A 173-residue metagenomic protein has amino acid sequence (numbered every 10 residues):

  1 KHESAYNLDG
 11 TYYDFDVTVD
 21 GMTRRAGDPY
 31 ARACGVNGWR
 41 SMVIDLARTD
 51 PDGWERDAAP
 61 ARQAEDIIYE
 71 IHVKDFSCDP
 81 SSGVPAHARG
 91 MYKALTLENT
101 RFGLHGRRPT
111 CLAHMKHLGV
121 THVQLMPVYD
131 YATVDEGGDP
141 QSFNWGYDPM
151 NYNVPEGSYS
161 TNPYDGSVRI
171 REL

Functional and structural regions predicted by a protein language model:
K1-L97: The feature marks proteins involved in alpha-glucan
F15, I71, M115, L125 (+1 more regions): Conserved, mostly hydrophobic/aromatic
T18-D20, V128-D130, G157: An acidic- and aromatic-residue-enriched active-site/binding cleft used to recognize and process polar
R62-D66, P109-T110, R171: Trp-centered recognition loops
C78, V128-G137: Short, solvent-exposed beta-strand-terminating loops
S82-F102, D135-L173: Aromatic- and acidic-residue-enriched carbohydrate-binding clefts of CAZyme catalytic domains
R107-Y131: Catalytic domains of carbohydrate-active enzymes, especially glycoside hydrolases
